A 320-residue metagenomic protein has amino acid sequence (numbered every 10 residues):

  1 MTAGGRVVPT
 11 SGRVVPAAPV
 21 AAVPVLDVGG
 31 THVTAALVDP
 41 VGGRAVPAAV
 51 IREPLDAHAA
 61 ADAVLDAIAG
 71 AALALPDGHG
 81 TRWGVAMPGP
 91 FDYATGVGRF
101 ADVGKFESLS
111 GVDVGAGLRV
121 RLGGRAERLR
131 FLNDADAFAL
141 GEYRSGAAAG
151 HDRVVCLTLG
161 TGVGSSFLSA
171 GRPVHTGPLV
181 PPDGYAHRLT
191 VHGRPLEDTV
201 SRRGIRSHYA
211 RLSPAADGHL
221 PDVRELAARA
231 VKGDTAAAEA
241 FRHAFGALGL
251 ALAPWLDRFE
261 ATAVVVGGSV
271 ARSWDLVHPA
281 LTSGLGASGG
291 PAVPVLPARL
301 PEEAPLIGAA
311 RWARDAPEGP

Functional and structural regions predicted by a protein language model:
M1-R82, D92-V97, R119-E127, Y143-V155 (+2 more regions): ATP-binding/phosphotransfer module of carbohydrate and carboxylate kinases, centering on a glycine-rich
D27, G84-P88, L132, C156-G162 (+1 more regions): Short beta-strand segments
T31-H32, A137, T161-G164: Conserved A3 ("GATE") glycine/threonine-rich loop of ANL adenylate-forming enzymes
I51, A135-A139: Active-site-adjacent loop/helix segments that line or gate small-molecule/cofactor pockets in enzymes
V97-G111: A charged helix-plus-loop insertion that forms the helical arch/lid used to bind and gate nucleic-acid substrates
R128-D134: General beta-strand structural signal in soluble alpha/beta enzymes
H175-G177: A short alpha->loop->secondary-structure connector
P181-G184: Structural signature of FAD isoalloxazine-binding scaffolds in flavoprotein oxidoreductases
